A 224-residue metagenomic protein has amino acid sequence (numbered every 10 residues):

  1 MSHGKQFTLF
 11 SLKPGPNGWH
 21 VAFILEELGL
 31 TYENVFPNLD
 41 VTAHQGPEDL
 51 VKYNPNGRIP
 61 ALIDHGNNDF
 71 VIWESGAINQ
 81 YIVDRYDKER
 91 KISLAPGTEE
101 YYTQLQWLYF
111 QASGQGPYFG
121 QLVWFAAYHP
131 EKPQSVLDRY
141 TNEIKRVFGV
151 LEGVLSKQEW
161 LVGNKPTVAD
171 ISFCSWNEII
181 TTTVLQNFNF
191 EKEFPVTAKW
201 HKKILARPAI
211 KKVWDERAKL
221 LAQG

Functional and structural regions predicted by a protein language model:
S2-S135: GST-like domain detector, emphasizing the conserved glutathione-binding G-site in the N-terminal thioredoxin-like
L39-V41, P166, K219: Positions that flank functional sites
K52, A206, D215: Phosphate-coordinating loops and pocket residues in cytosolic domains that bind phosphorylated ligands
A77, V196, A209: Residue-level recognition of oxygen-bearing side chains
V83, W176-N177, W214: Active-site-flanking alpha-helical
W107-K202, A206: GST-like fold's C-terminal all-alpha helical module
I210-G224: C-terminal helix/juxtamembrane-tail motif
